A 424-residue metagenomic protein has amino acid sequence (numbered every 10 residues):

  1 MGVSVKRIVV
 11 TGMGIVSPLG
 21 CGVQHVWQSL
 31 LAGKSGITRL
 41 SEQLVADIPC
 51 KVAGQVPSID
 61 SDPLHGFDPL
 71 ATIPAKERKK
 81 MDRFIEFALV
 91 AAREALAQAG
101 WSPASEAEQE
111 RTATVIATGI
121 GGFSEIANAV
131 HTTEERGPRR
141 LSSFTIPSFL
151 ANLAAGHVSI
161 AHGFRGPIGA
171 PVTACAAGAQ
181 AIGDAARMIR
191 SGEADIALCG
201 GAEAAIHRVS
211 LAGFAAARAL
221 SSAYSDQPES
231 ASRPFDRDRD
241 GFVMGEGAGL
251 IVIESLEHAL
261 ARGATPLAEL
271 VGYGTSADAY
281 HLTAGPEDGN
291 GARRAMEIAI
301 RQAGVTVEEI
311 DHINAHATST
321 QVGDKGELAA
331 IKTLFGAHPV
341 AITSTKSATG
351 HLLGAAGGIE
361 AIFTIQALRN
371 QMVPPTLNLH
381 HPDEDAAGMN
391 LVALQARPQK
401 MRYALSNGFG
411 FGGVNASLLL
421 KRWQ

Functional and structural regions predicted by a protein language model:
M1-V10, S105-Q109, A303-E309, H338 (+1 more regions): Flexible, low-complexity linker/loop segments at domain and module junctions
G2, V10, H25, L31-T173 (+2 more regions): Conserved beta-ketoacyl condensing-enzyme motif
R7-T11, T38-R39, P49, Q227-A303 (+1 more regions): Condensing-enzyme catalytic core mediating Claisen C-C bond formation in acyl metabolism
V9, S105-I116, G169-T173, A194-A202 (+5 more regions): Beta-strand segments within the central parallel beta-sheet cores of soluble alpha/beta enzyme folds
Q24-Q28, S124-P138, M188-S191, L211-Y224 (+3 more regions): A glycine- and small-aliphatic-rich helix-loop capping segment at beta-alpha/alpha-beta transitions that lines
S41, E193-D240, Y273-E287, A315-D324 (+1 more regions): Acyl-CoA/ACP chain-elongation machinery
A88-W101, A151, H157-E203, F242-A264 (+2 more regions): Active-site-proximal alpha-helical scaffold in enzymes
E135-S142, Q180-G183, R187, I196 (+3 more regions): Glycine-/small-residue-rich "gating" segment that lines the acyl/pantetheine channel and substrate pocket
